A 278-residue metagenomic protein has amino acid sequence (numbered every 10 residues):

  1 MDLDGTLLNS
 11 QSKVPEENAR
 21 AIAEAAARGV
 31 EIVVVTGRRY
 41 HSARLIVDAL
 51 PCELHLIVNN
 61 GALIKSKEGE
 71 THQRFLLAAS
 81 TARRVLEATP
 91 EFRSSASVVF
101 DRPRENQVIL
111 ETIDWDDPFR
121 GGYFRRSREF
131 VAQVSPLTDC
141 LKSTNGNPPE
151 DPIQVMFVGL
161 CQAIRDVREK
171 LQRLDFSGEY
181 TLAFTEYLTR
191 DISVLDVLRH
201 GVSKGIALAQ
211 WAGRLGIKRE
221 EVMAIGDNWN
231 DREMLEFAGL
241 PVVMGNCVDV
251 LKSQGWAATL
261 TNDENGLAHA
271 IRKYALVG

Functional and structural regions predicted by a protein language model:
M1-S12, V85, L235: Asp-based phosphoryl-transfer active-site loop
L7, K65-E68, R190-V194, L251-K252: A short acidic, helix-capping loop that chelates divalent metal ions and anchors anionic groups
S12-R28, R74-T81, P136-D139, R199-A209 (+2 more regions): Short, acidic loop-to-helix structural element flanking the phosphoryl-transfer center in phosphate-processing enzymes
K13-R126: Active-site phosphate-binding/coordination module
V14-P15, V194-G278: Mg2+-dependent phosphoryl-transfer enzymes with acidic/Ser/Thr/Gly-rich catalytic loops
N18, A43-V47, V167, L171 (+3 more regions): Hydrophobic packing residues within well-ordered alpha-helices of enzyme cores
L50-C52, N60, G178, F237-A238 (+1 more regions): Short, structured coil segments at secondary-structure junctions
V99-M223: Conserved acidic, metal-coordinating active-site core of Asp-based, Mg2+-dependent phosphoryl-transfer enzymes
